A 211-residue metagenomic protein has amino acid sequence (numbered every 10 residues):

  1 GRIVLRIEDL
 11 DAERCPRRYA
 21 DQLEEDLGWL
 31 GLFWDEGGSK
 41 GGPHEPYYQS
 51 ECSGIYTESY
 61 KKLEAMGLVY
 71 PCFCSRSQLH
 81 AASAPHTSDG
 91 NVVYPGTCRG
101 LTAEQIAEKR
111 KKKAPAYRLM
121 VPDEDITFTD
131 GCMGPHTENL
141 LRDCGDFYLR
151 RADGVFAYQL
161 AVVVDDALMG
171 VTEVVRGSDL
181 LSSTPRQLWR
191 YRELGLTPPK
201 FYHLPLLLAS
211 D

Functional and structural regions predicted by a protein language model:
G1-T87, S178-D179, S183-L196: N-terminal Rossmann-like or analogous alpha/beta NTP/dinucleotide-binding catalytic cores that position adenine
S77-D211: Active-site cores that bind ATP or allylic diphosphates and position pyrophosphate for catalysis
